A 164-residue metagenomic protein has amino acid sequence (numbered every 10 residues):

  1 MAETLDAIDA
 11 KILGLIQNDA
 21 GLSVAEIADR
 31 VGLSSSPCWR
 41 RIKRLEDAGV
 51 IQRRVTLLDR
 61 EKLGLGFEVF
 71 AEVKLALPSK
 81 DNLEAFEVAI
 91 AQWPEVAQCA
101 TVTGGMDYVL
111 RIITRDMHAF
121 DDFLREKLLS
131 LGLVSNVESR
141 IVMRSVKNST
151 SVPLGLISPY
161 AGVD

Functional and structural regions predicted by a protein language model:
M1-D164: A compositional/biophysical signature of low hydrophobicity enriched in polar/charged and small residues
